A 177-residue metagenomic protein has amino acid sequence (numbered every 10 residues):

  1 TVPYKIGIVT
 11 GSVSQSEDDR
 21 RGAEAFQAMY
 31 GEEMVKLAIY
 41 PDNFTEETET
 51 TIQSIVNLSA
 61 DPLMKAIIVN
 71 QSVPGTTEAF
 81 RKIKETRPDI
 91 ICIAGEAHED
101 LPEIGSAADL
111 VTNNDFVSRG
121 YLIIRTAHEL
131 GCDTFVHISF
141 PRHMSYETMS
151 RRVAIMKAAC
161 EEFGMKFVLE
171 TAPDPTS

Functional and structural regions predicted by a protein language model:
T1-K5, H128-G131: Immediate post-signal peptide segment of exported/extracytoplasmic ligand-binding proteins
P3-F26, Y30, L37-Q53, L58 (+2 more regions): Extracytoplasmic "Venus flytrap"
G7-T10, D61-V73, I90-G95, V136-H137 (+1 more regions): Periplasmic-binding protein-like
S12-Q15, S72-T76, A97-L101, P141-S145 (+1 more regions): Solvent-exposed loop/turn segments at secondary-structure junctions within structured extracellular/periplasmic domains
A23, V117-T171: An alpha-beta-alpha
M29-T51, K157-S177: Short beta-strand elements in bilobed, periplasmic/extracellular small-molecule ligand-binding domains
K65-A66, A108-L110, D133: Conserved acidic residues
I83-V117: Flexible loop/hinge segments that line or gate small-molecule binding clefts
